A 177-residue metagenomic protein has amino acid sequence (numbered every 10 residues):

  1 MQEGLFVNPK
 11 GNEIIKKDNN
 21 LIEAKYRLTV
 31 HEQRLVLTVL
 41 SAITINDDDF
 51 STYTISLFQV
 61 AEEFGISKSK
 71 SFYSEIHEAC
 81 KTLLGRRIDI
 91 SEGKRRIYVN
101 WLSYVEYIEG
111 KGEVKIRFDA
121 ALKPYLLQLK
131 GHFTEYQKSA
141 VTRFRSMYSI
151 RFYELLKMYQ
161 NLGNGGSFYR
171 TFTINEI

Functional and structural regions predicted by a protein language model:
M1-E176: Charged, alpha-helix-forming regions
